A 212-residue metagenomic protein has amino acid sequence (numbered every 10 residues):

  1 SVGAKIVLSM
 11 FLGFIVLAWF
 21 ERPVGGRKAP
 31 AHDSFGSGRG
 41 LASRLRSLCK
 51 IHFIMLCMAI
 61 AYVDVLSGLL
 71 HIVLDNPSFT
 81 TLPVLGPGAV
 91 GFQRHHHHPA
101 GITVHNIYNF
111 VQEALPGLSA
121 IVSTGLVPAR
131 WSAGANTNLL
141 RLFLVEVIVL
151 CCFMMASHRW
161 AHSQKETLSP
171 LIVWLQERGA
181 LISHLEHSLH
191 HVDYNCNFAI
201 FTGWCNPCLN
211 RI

Functional and structural regions predicted by a protein language model:
S1-L17: The first (N-terminal) embedded transmembrane alpha-helix
L8-L12, N109-P128: Core segments of transmembrane alpha-helices that mediate helix-helix packing or line hydrophobic substrate/ligand
L17-R22, T124-S132: Hydrophobic alpha-helical transmembrane segments
E21, A61, L85, G117-I121: N-terminal membrane-targeting hydrophobic helices
P23-L41, L45, C49, L69 (+4 more regions): Cytosolic/stromal cytosol-facing helical appendages immediately following the last transmembrane segment
F53-C57, L144: Hydrophobic alpha-helical transmembrane segments
M58-L69: N-terminal signal-anchor transmembrane alpha helix
A89-H96: Hydrophobic, membrane-facing alpha-helical anchors
